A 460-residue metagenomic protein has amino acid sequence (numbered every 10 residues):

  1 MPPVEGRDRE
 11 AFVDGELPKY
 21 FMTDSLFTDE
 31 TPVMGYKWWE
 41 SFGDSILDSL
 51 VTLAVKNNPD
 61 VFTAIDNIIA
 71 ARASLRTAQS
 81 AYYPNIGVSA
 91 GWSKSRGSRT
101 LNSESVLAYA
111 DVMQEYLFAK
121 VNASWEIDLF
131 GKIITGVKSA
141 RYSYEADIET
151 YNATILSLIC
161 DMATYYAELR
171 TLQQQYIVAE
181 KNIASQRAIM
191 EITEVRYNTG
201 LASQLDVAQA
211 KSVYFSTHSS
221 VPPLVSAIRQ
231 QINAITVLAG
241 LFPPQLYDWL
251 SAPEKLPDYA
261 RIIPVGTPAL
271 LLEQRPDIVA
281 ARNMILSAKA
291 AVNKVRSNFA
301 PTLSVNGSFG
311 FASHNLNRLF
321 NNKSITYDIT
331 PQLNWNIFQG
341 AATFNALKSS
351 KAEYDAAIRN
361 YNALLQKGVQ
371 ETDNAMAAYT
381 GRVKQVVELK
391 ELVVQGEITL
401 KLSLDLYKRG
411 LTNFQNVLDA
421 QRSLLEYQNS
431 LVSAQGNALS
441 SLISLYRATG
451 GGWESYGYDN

Functional and structural regions predicted by a protein language model:
M1-K56, R141, V225-L270, N315 (+1 more regions): Terminal intrinsically disordered/low-complexity segments used for targeting and assembly
D44, N57-D60, E126, L241 (+3 more regions): Short loop-to-helix capping motifs
L47-S49, A70, Y116-F118, T164 (+2 more regions): Transmembrane beta-barrel architecture of outer-membrane proteins
F62, Y82-M113, S124-A153, Q245 (+5 more regions): Small/polar (Gly/Ser/Thr/Ala-rich) solvent-exposed segments that form structured loops/beta-strands/short helices used
A64-A78, T154, C160-A179, A188 (+6 more regions): Amphipathic alpha-helical coiled-coil segments
T77, N122-S124, K294, Q332: Outer-membrane beta-barrel architecture
L117-A123, T267, Y327-P331: Hydrophobic, lipid-facing positions within transmembrane beta-strands of outer-membrane proteins
A202-N293, A300: Acidic, glycine-rich loop-and-beta core segments that form the ion-binding/anion-interacting portion of active sites
